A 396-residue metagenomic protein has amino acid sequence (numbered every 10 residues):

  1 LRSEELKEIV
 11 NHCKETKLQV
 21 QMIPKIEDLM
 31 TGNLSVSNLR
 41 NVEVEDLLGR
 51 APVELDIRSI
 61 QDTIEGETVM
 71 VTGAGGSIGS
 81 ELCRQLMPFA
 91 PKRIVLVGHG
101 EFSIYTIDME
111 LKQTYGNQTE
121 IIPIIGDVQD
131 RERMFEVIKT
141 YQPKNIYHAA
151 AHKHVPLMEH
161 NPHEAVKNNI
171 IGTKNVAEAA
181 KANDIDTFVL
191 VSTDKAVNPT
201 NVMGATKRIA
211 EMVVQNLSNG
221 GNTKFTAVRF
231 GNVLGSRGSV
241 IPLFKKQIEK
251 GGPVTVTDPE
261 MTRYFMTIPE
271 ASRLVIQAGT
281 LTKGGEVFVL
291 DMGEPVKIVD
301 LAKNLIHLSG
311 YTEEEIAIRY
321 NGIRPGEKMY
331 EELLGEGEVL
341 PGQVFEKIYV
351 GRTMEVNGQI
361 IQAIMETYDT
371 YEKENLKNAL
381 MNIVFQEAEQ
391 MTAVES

Functional and structural regions predicted by a protein language model:
L1-T31, F102-T106, Q113, T119-I122 (+1 more regions): A solvent-exposed beta-alpha-beta segment
L6-T68, K181: Flexible, Lys/Arg-rich cytosolic regulatory linkers and terminal tails that connect or flank
T16-L18, T31-G32, H148, H152-E211 (+1 more regions): Conserved Rossmann-fold NAD(P)-dependent oxidoreductase catalytic core, especially the SDR/UDP-sugar
E54, S59-T63, M212-V233, R237-S396: Strand-loop microenvironment adjacent to phosphate/nucleotide-handling motifs in alpha/beta enzyme folds
V69-M87: N-terminal Rossmann NAD(P)H-binding glycine-rich loop of SDR-like oxidoreductase domains
P91-K92, I138-Y147, V155, I185: Proline-aspartate-enriched helix->loop->beta-strand connector
P91-T106: Conserved glycine-rich Rossmann-like NAD(P)H-binding loop of the short-chain dehydrogenase/reductase
I124-N145: Conserved Rossmann-fold cofactor-binding substructure of NAD(P)-dependent oxidoreductases
